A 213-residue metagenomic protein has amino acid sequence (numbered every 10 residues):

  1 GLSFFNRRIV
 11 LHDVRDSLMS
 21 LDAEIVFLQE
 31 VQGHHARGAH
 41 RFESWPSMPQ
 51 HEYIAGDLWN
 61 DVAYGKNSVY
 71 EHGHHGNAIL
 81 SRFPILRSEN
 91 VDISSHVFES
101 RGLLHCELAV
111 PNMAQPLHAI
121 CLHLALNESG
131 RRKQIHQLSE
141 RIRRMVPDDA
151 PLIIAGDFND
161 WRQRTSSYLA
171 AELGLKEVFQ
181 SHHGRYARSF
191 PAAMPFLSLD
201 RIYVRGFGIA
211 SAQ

Functional and structural regions predicted by a protein language model:
G1-D57, Y64, V69-E71, H136-Q137: N-terminal, active-site-proximal structural segment of metallo-dependent hydrolase catalytic domains
L2-F5, A36-R37, N90-S95, C121-S129: Surface-exposed cleft-lining segments at the edges of enzyme active sites
V14-F42, L80, C106, H118-L122 (+3 more regions): Active-site beta-strand/loop signature of hydrolases that rely on acidic residues for catalysis
V31-Q32, S68, H123-A125, F158-N159 (+2 more regions): Catalytic metal-binding/acid-base residues of hydrolase active sites
G56-L58, H72-R87, M194-I209: Conserved beta strand-loop-helix elements of the APE1-like EEP
E71-H72, H96-S100, E128-G130: Solvent-exposed loop/turn segments connecting transmembrane beta-strands in outer-membrane beta-barrel proteins
H75-N77, S81-R87, E99-C121, F207: Beta-strand-turn-beta hairpins that frame and shape the catalytic cleft of phosphate-ester-processing enzymes
N90, E107, E140-L152, F158-Q213: Metal-dependent phosphoester-hydrolase catalytic domains
